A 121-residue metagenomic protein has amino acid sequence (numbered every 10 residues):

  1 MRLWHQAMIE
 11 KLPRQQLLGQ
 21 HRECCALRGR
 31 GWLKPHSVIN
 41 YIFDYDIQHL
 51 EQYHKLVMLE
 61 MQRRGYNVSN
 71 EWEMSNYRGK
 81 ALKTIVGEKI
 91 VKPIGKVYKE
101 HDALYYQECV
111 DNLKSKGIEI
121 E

Functional and structural regions predicted by a protein language model:
M1-E121: Expand to "…catalyze enediolate/carbanion chemistry for C-C bond making/breaking, isomerization, decarboxylation
